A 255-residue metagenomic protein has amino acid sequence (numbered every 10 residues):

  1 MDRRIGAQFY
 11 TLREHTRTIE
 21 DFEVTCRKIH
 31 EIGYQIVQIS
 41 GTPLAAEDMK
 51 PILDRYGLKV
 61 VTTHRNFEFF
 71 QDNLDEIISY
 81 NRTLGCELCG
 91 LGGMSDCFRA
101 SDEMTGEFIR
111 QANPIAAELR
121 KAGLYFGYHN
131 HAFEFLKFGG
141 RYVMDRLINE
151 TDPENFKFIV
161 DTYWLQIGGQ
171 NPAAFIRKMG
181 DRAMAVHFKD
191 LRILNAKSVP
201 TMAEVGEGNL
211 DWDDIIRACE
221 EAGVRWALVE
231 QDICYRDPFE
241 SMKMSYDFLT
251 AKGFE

Functional and structural regions predicted by a protein language model:
M1-E87, D181, F254-E255: N-terminal pre-domain/capping segments
A7, I29, V37, L53 (+7 more regions): Conserved, mostly hydrophobic/aromatic
Q8-L12, S40-T42, H64-E68, M94-D96 (+4 more regions): Active-site beta-loop-alpha junctions enriched in small/polar residues
E20-V24, L74-D75, M104-A112, G140-D145 (+3 more regions): Charged helix-capping and loop-helix junction motifs
E47, R55-K59, F67-F158, I167 (+1 more regions): Active-site acidic/histidine proton-transfer and metal-coordination neighborhood in alpha/beta enzyme cores
K121-N209, I216-A218: Acidic/histidine-rich catalytic cores of soluble enzymes
G208-I216, A222-E230: H/E-rich (His + Asp/Glu) clusters that bind or coordinate divalent metals
D237-E255: C-terminal helical cap(s) of enzyme catalytic domains, especially alpha/beta-barrels
